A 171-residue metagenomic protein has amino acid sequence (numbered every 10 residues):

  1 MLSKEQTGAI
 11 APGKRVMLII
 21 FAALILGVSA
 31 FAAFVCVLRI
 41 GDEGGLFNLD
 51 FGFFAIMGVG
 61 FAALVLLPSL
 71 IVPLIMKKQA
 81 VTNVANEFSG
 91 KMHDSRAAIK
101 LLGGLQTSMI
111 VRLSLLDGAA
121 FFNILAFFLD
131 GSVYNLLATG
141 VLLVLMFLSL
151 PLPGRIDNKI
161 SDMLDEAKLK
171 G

Functional and structural regions predicted by a protein language model:
M1-A30, A98-I99, G171: Cytosolic-side membrane-entry/anchor segment at the start of a transmembrane helix
T7-M17, F51-F54, I99-L105, M109 (+1 more regions): Membrane-interface helix-boundary signature
L24, V28-V35, F61-S69, A120-N123 (+1 more regions): Helical transmembrane-bundle signal
S29-A85: Short, well-structured hydrophobic secondary-structure segments
I40-N48, A126-N135: Helix-coil boundary and interhelical linker segments in multi-pass alpha-helical membrane proteins
N86-L115: Short membrane-interface loop/juxtamembrane segments of multi-pass integral membrane proteins
I110-Y134: Alpha-helical transmembrane segments and their membrane-interface junctions in multi-pass membrane proteins
Y134-G171: Alpha-helical transmembrane segments and their immediate juxtamembrane interface regions
